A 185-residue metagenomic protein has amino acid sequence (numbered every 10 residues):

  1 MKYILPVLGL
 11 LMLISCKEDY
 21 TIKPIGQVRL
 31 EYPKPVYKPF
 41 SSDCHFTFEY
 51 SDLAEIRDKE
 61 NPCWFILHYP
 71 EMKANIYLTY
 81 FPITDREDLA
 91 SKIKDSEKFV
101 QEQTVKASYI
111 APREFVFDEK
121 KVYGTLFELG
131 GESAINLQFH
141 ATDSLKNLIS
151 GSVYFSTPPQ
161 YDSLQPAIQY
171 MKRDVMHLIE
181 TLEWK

Functional and structural regions predicted by a protein language model:
M1-I4: Positively charged n-region of N-terminal signal peptides that target proteins for export
M12-S15: C-terminal motif of bacterial Sec signal peptides marking the signal peptidase cleavage site
K17-K23: Bacterial lipoprotein signal-peptidase II cleavage site
P24-C44: Post-signal peptide N-terminal segment of mature Sec-exported envelope proteins
P33-K38, C63, E119-E128: Short, hydrophobic/aromatic-rich segments at coil-to-beta transitions
S41-E97: Secretory pathway targeting signatures of secreted, lumenal, and periplasmic proteins
E97-S150: Signature of long, low-cysteine stretches enriched in small and polar/charged residues
S152-K185: Surface-exposed amphipathic alpha-helical segments
